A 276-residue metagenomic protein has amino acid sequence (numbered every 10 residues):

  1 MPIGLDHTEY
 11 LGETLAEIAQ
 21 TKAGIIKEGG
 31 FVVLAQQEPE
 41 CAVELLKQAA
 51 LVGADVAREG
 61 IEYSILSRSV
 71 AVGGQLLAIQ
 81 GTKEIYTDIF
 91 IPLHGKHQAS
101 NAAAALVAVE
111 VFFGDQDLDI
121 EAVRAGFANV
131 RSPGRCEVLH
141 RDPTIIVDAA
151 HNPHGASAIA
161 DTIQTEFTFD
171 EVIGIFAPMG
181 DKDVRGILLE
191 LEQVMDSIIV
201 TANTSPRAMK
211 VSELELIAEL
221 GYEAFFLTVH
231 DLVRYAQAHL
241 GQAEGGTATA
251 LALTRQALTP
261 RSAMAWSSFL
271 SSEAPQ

Functional and structural regions predicted by a protein language model:
P2-D88, A102, L106-R124: Acidic, Mg2+-coordinating active-site environments of NTP-dependent enzymes
I3-D6, I61-Y63, A177, A202-R207 (+2 more regions): Short, acidic/turn-prone active-site loops that include or flank metal/cofactor- and phosphate-binding residues
I3-G4, E17, I79-S197: Nucleotide phosphate-binding/pyrophosphate-handling subdomain across enzymes that bind or process nucleotide phosphates
A23, E110, A160-Q164, V233 (+1 more regions): Generic structural signal for well-ordered alpha-helical scaffold segments
G24-V32, E166-V172, V194-S197, H239-G245: Short, surface-exposed connector motifs at secondary-structure boundaries
L34, G174-F176, V200, L251: Structural beta-sheet core signal
E38-G53, A57, G73, T144-V147 (+2 more regions): C-terminal helical cap/extension that packs against the catalytic core of soluble nucleotide-cofactor enzymes
G221-A224, Q237-Q276: N-terminal low-complexity segments that are often proline-rich with Ser/Thr-Pro
